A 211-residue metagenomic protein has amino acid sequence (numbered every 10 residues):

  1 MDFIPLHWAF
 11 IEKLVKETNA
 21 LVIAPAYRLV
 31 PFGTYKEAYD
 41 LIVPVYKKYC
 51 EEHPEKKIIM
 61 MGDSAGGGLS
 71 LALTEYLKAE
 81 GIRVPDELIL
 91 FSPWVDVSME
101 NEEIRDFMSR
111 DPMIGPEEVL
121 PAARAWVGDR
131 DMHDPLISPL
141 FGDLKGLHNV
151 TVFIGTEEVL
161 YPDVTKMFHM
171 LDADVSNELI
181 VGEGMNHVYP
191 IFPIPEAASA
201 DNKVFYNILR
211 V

Functional and structural regions predicted by a protein language model:
M1-V211: Alpha/beta-hydrolase superfamily serine-hydrolase fold, recognizing
